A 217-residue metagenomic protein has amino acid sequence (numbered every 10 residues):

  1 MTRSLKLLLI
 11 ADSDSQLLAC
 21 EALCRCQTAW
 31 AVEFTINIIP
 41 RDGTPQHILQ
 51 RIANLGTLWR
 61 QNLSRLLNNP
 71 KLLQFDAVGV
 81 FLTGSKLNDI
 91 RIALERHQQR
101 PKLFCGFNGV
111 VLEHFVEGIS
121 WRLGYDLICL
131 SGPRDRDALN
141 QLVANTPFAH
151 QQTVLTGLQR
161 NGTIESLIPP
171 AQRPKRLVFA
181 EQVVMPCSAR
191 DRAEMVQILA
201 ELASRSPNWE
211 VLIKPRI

Functional and structural regions predicted by a protein language model:
L5-G162: Active-site and donor-binding regions of nucleotide-sugar-utilizing enzymes
C26, N161-I217: Conserved catalytic-core segment of nucleotide-activated headgroup transferases in glycan assembly
